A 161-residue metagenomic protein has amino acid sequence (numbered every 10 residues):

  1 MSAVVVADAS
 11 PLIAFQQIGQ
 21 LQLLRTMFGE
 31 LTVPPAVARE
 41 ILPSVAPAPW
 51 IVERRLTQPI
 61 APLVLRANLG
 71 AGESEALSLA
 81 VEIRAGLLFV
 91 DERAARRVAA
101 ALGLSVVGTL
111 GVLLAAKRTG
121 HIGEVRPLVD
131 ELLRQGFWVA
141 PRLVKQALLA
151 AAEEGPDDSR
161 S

Functional and structural regions predicted by a protein language model:
S2-L87, R93-R96, A100-S105, P127 (+3 more regions): Active-site-proximal, substrate-binding regions of enzyme catalytic domains and RNA-binding/basic surfaces
L110-E154: Hydrophobic alpha-helical interaction segments
